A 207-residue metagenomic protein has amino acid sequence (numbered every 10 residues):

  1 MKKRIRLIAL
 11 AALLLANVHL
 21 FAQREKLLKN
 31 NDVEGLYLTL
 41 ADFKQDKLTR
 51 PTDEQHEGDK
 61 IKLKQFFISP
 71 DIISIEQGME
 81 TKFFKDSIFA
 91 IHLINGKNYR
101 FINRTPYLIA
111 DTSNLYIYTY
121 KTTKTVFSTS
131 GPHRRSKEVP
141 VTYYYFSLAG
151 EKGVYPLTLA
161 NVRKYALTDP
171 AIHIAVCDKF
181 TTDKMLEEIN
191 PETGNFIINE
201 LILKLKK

Functional and structural regions predicted by a protein language model:
M1, L15, T119-T122, T193: Generic N-terminal leader/processing signal
M1-L28: Bacterial Sec-dependent N-terminal signal peptides
F21, E80-F83, N195-I202: Generic low-polarity alpha-helical segments
K26-V176: Aromatic-patch recognition
A171-K207: C-terminal partner/receptor-binding element of secreted or periplasmic proteins
